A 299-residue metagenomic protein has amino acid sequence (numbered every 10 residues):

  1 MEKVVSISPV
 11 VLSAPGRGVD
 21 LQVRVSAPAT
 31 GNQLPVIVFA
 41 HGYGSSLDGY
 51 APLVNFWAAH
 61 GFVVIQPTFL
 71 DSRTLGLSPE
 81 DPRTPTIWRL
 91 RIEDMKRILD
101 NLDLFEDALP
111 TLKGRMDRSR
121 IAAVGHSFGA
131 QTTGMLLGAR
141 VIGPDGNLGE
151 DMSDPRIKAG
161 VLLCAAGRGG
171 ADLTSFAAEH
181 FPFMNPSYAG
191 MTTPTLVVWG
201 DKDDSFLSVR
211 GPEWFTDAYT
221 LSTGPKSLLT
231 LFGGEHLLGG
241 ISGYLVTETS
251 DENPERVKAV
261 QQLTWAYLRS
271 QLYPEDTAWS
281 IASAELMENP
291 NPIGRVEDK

Functional and structural regions predicted by a protein language model:
M1-N32: N-terminal cap/lid segment of alpha/beta-hydrolase-fold proteins
Q33-G42: Short beta-strand element of the alpha/beta-hydrolase
D48, L70-E93, S242-Y244: Cap/lid segment of the alpha/beta-hydrolase catalytic domain
D48-D71: Short amphipathic alpha-helix adjacent to the substrate-entry channel of hydrolases
T84-R118: Alpha/beta-hydrolase active-site loop
D103, A130-G143: Short glycine-enriched nucleophile-adjacent loop and the immediately C-terminal alpha-helix near the catalytic center
N147-T230: The feature captures the conserved acid-bearing segment of alpha/beta-hydrolase catalytic domains
G224, G233-H236, G240-K299: Alpha/beta-hydrolase-fold serine-hydrolase catalytic core, especially in secreted/extracellular enzymes
